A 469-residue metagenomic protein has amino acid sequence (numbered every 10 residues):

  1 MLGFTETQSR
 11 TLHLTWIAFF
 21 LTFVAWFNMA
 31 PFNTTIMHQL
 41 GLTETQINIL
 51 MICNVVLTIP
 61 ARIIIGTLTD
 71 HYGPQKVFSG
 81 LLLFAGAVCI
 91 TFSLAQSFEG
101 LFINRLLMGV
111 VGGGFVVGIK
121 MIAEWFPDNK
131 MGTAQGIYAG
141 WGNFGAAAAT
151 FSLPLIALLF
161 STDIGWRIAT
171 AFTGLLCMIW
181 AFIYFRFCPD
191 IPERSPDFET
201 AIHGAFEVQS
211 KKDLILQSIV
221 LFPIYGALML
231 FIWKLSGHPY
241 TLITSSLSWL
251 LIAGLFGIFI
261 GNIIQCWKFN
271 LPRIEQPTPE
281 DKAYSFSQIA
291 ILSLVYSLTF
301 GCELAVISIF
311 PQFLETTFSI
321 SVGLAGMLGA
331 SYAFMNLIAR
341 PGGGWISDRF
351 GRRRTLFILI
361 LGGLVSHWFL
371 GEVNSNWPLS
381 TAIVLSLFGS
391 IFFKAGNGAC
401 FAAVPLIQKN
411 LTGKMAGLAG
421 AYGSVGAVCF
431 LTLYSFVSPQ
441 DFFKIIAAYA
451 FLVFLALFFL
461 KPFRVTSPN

Functional and structural regions predicted by a protein language model:
M29-A30, L221-W249, A253, S287-A330: Extracytoplasmic gate region of multi-pass secondary transporters
G41, G73, L94-E99, V111 (+4 more regions): Helix-breaking motifs and short loop linkers at transmembrane-helix boundaries and internal kinks in secondary membrane
H71-L82, D348-L361: Cytoplasmic membrane-interface "Motif A"-like loop-to-helix N-cap segments of 12-TM Major Facilitator Superfamily
L83-Q96, G362-N376: C-terminal ends and interior cores of transmembrane alpha-helices in multi-pass membrane transporters/permeases
E99-L107, S380-G389: Paired small-residue
N104-W141: Cytoplasmic helix-loop-helix junction between adjacent transmembrane helices in 12-TM secondary transporters
Y138-S195, I202-L255: Helix-loop-helix hairpin linking two adjacent transmembrane segments in secondary transporters
A146, F334, Q408-P439: A late C-terminal transmembrane helix in Major Facilitator Superfamily
